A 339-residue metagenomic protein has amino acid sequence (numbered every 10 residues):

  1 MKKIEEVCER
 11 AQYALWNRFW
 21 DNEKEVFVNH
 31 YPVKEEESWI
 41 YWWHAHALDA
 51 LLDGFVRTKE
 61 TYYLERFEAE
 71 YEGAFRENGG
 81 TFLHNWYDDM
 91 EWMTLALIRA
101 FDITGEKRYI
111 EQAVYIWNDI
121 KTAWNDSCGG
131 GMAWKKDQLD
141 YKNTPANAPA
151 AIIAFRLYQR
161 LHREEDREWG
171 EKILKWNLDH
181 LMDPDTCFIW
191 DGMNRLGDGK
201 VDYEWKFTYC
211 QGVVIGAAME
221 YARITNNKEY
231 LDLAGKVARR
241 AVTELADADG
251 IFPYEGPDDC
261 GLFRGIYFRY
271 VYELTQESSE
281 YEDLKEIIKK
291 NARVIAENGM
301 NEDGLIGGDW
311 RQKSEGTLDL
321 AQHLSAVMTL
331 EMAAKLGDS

Functional and structural regions predicted by a protein language model:
M1, A45-E60, W92-E106, P149-R163 (+3 more regions): Well-ordered alpha-helical scaffold segments within catalytic/enzyme domains
M1-G73, E77-G80, I103-G131, P184 (+2 more regions): Low-complexity, Ser/Thr/Pro/Gly-enriched N-terminal "stalk/linker" regions
R10, A14, D53, G73 (+15 more regions): Alpha-helical scaffold segments in carbohydrate-active enzymes
K24-W42, D89-A100, G129-P149, T186-F207 (+3 more regions): Carbohydrate-binding/catalytic loop surfaces
H44, L64, M90-M93, I110 (+7 more regions): Residue-level detector of extended alpha-helical repeat arrays and alpha-solenoid scaffolds
L64-R160, R167-E171: Extended ligand-binding groove/face enriched in aromatic
A154-Y158, D166-A218: Active-site cradle of extracellular carbohydrate-active enzymes
H180, P184-F188, A222-L318: Non-catalytic carbohydrate-binding regions of carbohydrate-active enzymes
